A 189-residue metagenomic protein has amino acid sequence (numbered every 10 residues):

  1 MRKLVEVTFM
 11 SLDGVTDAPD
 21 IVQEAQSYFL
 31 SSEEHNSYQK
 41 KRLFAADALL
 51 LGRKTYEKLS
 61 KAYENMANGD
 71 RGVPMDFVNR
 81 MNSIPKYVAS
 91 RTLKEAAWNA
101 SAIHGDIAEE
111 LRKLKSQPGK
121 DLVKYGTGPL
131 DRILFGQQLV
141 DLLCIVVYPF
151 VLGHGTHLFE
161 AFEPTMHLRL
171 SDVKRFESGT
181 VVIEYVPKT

Functional and structural regions predicted by a protein language model:
M1-L139, P149-T189: Portal/gating segments that form or line small-molecule/metal binding sites
V146: Non-cysteine beta-strand/loop elements that form the S-adenosyl-L-methionine
